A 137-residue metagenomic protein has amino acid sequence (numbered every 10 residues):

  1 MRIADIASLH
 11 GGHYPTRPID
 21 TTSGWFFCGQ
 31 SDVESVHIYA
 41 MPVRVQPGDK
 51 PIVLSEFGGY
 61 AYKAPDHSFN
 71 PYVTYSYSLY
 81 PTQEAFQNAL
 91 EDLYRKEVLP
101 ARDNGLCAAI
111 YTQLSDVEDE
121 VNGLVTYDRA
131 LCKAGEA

Functional and structural regions predicted by a protein language model:
M1-V33, A85, D92: Active-site neighborhood of glycoside hydrolase catalytic domains
I3-I6, I19, I38, I52 (+1 more regions): Weak global preference for isoleucine
H13, Y39, V98-L99: An active-site-proximal structural segment forming one wall of the substrate-binding cleft that immediately precedes
T22-P42, Q46-Y60: Aromatic- and acid-rich polysaccharide-binding/catalytic face of secreted or lumenal carbohydrate-active enzymes
V45-A137: Substrate-binding clefts and catalytic carboxylate motifs of secreted carbohydrate-active enzymes
